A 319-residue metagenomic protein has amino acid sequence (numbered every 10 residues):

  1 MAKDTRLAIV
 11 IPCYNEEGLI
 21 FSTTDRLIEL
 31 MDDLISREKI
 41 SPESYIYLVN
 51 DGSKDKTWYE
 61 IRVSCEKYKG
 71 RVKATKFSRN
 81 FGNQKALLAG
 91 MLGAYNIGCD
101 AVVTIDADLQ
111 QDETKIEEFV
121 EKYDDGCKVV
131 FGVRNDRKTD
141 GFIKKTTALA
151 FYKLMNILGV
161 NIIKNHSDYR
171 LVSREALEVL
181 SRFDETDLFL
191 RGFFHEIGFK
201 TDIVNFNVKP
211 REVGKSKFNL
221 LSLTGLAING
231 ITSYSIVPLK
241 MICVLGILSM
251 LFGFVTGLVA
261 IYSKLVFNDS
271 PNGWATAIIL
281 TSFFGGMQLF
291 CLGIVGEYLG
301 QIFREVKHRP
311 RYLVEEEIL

Functional and structural regions predicted by a protein language model:
M1-G141: Structured catalytic core of nucleotide-sugar glycosyltransferases
A2-R6, R191-L319: Hydrophobic helical membrane-anchoring modules
P12, F77-R79, R170, C243 (+2 more regions): Short conserved micro-motifs on helix faces and helix-strand junctions that flank and scaffold key functional residues
E29-D33, V63, K67, N96 (+8 more regions): Conserved amphipathic alpha-helical interaction elements at protein-protein interfaces in regulatory, energy-coupling
K39-E43, V130-G132, I163-N165, F189 (+3 more regions): Short, hydrophobic secondary-structure boundary micro-motifs
D55, R170-S173, G246, G286: Residue-level detector of functionally special positions within alpha-helical transmembrane segments of multi-pass
V63, F77-R79, N83-G93, E113-L188 (+2 more regions): Acceptor/aglycone-binding surface of glycosyltransferases and processive sugar-polymer synthases
